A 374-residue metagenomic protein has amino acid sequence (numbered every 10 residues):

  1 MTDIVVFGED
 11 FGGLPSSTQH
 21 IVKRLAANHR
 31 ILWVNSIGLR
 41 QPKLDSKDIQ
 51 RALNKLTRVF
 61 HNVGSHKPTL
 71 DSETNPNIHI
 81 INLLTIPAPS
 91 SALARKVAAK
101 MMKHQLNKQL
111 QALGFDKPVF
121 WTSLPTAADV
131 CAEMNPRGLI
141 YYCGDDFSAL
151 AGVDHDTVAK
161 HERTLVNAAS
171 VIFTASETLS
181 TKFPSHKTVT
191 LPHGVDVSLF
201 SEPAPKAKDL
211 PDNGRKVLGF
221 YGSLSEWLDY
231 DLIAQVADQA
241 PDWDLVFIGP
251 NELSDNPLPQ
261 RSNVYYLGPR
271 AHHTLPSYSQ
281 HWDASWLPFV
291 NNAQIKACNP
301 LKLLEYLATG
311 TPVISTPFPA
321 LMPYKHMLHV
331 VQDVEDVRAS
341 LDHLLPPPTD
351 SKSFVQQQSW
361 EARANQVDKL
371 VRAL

Functional and structural regions predicted by a protein language model:
I21, H104-Q111, D154-I172: Membrane-proximal helix-turn-helix segments that form the acceptor-binding/catalytic region of lipid-linked
A149-H155, V195-P211: Acidic anion/phosphate-binding donor-loop and adjacent secondary structure in glycosyltransferase catalytic cores
A175-T178, H186, L191-P203: Carbohydrate-associated surface elements
L210-L228, I233-A237, L245-I248, Q356: Conserved donor-binding/catalytic core segment of Leloir-type glycosyltransferases
L228, H273-Y278, S285-A308, I314-K325: Nucleotide-sugar-dependent
S254-S279: Nucleotide-activated donor-binding/catalytic signature segment of Leloir-type glycosyltransferases, i.e., the conserved
M322-H343: Change "using UDP/GDP/dTDP sugars" to "using nucleotide sugars
P346-L374: A charged, aromatic-enriched C-terminal amphipathic alpha-helix characteristic of glycosyltransferases across folds
